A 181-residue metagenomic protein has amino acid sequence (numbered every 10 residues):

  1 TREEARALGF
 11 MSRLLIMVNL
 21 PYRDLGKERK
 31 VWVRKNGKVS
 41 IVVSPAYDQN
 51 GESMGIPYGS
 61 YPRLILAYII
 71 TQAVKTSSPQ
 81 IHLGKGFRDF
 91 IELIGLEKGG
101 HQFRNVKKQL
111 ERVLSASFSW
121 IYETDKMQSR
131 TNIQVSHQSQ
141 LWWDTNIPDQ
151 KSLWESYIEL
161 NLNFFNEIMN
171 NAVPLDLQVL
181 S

Functional and structural regions predicted by a protein language model:
T1-S181: Charged, alpha-helix-forming regions
